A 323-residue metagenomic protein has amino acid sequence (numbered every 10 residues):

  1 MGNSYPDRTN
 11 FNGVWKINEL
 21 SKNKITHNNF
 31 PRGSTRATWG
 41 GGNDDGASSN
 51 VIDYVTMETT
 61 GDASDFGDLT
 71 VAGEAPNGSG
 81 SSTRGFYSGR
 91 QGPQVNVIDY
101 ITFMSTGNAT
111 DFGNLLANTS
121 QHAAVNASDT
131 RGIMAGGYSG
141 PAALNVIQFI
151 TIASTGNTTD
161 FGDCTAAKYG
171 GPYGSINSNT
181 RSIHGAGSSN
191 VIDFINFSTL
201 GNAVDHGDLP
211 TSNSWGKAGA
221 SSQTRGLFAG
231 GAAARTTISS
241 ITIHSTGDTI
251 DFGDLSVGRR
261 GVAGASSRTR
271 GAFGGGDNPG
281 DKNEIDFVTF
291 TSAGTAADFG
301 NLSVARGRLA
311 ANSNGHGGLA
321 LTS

Functional and structural regions predicted by a protein language model:
M1-S323: Polar, enzyme-active/binding microenvironments
